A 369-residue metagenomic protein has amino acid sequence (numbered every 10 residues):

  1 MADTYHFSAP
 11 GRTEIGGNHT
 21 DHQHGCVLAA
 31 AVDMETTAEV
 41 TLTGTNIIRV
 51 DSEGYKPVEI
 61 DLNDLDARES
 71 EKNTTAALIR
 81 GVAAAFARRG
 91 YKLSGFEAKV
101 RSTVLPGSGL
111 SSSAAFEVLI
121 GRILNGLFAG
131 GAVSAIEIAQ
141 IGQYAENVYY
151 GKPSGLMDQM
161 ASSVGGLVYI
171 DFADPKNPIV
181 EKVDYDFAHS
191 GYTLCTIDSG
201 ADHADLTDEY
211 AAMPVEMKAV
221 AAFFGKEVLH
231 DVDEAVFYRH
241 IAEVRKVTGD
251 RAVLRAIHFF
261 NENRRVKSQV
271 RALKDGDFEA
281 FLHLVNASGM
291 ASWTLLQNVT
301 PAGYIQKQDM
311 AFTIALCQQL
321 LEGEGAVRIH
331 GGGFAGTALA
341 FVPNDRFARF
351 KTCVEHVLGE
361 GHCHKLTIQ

Functional and structural regions predicted by a protein language model:
M1-R12, T37-T74, Y169-R328, F341-Q369: C-terminal nucleotide
M1-T13, G17-A29, L62-D64, K72-H189 (+2 more regions): Gly/Ser-rich oxyanion-binding loop with an adjacent helix/lid that shapes the negatively charged ligand pocket
H19-H22, H203, H330: Histidine-centered active-site/metal-ligand motif
G25-G44, V164: Structural signature of FAD isoalloxazine-binding scaffolds in flavoprotein oxidoreductases
L28, A326-G332: Short, flexible, solvent-exposed loop/turn segments with mixed acidic/basic and small polar residues
A98-V100, I197-S199, A338: A structural signal for short, well-ordered beta-strand segments
I120-G121, A338-A340: Short hydrophobic alpha-helical segments that form membrane-spanning helices or hydrophobic packing faces of helical
G332-A338: N-terminal pre-core extensions flanking Radical SAM catalytic domains
